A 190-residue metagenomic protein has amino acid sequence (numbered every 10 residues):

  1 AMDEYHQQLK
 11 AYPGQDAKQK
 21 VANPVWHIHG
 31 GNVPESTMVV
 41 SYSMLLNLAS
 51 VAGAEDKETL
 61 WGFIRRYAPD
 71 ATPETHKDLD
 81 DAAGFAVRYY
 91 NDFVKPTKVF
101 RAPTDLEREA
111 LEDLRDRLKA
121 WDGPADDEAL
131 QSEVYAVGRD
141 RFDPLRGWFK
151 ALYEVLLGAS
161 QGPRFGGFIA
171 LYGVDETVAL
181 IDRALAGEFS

Functional and structural regions predicted by a protein language model:
A1-R88, L157-F189: Catalytic adenosine-cofactor/nucleotide-binding cores of aminoacyl-tRNA synthetases and other
T72-A125: Aromatic-anchored, charged helix-turn/loop surface patch used as a conserved interaction hotspot
A102-E154: C-terminal accessory/binding modules appended to enzymatic or scaffolding proteins
